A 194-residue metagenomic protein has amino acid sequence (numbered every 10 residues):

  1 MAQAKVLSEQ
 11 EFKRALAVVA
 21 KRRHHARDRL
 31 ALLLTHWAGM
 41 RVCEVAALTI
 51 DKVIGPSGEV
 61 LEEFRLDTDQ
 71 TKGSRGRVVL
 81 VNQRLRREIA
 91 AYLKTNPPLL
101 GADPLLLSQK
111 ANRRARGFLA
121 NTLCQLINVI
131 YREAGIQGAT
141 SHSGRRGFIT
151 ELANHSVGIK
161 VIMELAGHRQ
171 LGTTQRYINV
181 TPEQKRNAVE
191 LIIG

Functional and structural regions predicted by a protein language model:
M1-K13, S74-N82, L99-A102: DNA breakage-rejoining catalytic core of tyrosine-based enzymes
E9-A38, V42: Basic, Lys/Arg- and aromatic-enriched nucleic-acid-binding interface segment
F12, D28-R29, A120, C124 (+1 more regions): Short, leucine-enriched amphipathic alpha-helices that occur as contiguous helical runs
A31, V42, R146, I159 (+1 more regions): Helix-turn-helix DNA-binding elements, focusing on the entry/boundary residues of the two helices that contact DNA
E44-A46, A139, I149, S156-H168: Active-site-proximal segment of tyrosine recombinases
A47-G76, L80-L85: Conserved tyrosine-mediated DNA breakage-rejoining catalytic core shared by Y-recombinases
Q70, A166-L191: Catalytic-site neighborhood detector that most strongly recognizes the C-terminal catalytic loop/helix of tyrosine
Q70-A90, D103-N128: C-terminal catalytic core of Y-nucleophile DNA break-rejoin enzymes
